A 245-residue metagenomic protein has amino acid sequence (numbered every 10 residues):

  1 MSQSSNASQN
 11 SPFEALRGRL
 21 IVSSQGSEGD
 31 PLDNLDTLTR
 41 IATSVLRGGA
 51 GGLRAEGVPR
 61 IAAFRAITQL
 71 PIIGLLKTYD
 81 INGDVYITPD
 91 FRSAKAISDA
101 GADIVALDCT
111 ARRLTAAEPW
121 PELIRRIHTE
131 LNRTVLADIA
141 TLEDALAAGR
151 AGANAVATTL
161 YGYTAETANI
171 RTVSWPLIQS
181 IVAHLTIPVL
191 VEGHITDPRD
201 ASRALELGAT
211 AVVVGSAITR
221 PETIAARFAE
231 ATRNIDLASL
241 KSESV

Functional and structural regions predicted by a protein language model:
M1-D99, R133-V135, E143-R150: Conserved N-terminal beta1-alpha1 strand-loop-helix module at the mouth
M1-S11, S27-L32, D36, P176-V245: Alpha/beta catalytic cores of nucleotide-metabolism and tRNA/nucleoside-modifying enzymes
G18-S24, L53, I72-L76, V105-L107 (+4 more regions): Hydrophobic faces of well-ordered beta-strands that scaffold small-molecule active sites in alpha/beta enzyme cores
Q25-S27, R47, L76, D80 (+3 more regions): Glycine-rich phosphate-binding active-site loops on the catalytic face of alpha/beta enzymes
P31-L35, R54-I73, D84-F91, C109-I127 (+4 more regions): Active-site-adjacent beta->alpha loops and helix N-cap segments on the catalytic face of soluble alpha/beta enzymes
A42, G48-G51, G101, A145-T158 (+4 more regions): Long, contiguous secondary-structure blocks with strong helical propensity
T43-G49, V105, I127-N132, A183-I187 (+1 more regions): Short, surface-exposed connector motifs at secondary-structure boundaries
T68, A100-G101, L131, A151-G152 (+2 more regions): Short, structured coil segments at secondary-structure junctions
